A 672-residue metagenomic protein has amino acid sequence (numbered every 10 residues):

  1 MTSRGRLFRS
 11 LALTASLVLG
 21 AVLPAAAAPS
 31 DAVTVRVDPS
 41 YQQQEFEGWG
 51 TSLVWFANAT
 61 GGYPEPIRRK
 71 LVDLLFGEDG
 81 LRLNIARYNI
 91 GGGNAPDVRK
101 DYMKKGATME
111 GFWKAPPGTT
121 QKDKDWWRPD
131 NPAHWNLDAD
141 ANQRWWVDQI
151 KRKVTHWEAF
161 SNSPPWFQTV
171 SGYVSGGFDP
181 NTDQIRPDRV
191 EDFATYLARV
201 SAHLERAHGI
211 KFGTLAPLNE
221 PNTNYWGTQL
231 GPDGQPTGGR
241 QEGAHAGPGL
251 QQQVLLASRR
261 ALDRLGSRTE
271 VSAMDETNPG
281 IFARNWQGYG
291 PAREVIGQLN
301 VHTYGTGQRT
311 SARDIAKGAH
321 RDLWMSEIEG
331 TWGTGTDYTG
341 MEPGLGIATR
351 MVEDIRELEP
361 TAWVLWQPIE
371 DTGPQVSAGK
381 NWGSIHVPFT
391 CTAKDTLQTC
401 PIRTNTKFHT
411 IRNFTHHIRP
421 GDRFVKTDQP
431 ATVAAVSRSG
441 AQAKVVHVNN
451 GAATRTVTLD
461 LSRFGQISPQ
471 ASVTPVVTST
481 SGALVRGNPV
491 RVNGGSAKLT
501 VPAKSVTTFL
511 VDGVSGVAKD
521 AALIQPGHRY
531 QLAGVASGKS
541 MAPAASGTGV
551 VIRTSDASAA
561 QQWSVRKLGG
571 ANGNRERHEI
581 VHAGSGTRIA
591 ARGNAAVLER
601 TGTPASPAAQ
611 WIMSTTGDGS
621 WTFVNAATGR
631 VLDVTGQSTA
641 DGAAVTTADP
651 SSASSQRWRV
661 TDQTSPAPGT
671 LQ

Functional and structural regions predicted by a protein language model:
M1-S30: Secretory targeting and sorting signals
A32-G213, P217, L256: N-terminal catalytic cores of secreted or lumenal carbohydrate-active enzymes
D192-R199, H203-K211, P221-T331: Active-site neighborhood of glycoside hydrolase catalytic domains
D322-R412, T427-Q429: Aromatic/acidic polysaccharide-binding cleft in carbohydrate-active enzymes
Q398-Q442, S481: Glycan-recognition and catalytic regions of carbohydrate-active enzymes
T427-P469, K504: Carbohydrate-binding surface patches
V490-K519: C-terminal beta-strand-rich structural cap/linker in extracellular carbohydrate-active enzymes
V517-Q672: Lectin-like carbohydrate-binding module/patch detector with strong preference for beta-trefoil
